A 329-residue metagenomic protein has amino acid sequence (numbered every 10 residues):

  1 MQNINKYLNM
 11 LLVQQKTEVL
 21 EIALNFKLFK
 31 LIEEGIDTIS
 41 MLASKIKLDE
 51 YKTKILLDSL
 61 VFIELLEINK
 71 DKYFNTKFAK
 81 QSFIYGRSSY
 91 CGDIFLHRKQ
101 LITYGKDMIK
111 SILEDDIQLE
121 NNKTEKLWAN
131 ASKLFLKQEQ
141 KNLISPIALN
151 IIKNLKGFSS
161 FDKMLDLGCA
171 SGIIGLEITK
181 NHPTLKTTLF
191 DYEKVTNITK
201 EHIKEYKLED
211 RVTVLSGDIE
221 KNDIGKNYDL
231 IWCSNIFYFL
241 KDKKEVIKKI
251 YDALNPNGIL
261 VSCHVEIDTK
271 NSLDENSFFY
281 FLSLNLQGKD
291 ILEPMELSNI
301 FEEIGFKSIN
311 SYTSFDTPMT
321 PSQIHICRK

Functional and structural regions predicted by a protein language model:
M10-Q14, K54, D58-S159: Conserved Class I S-adenosyl-L-methionine-dependent methyltransferase catalytic core
S159-A170: Conserved class I S-adenosyl-L-methionine
E220-I231: A short acidic, Gly/Pro-enriched loop at the edge of an enzyme's catalytic core that lines a small-molecule cofactor
D229-K243: A short SAM/SAH-binding and catalytic strip from SAM-dependent methyltransferases
K244-P256: A short glycine-rich, Lys/Arg-flanked "PGG" loop and its adjoining helix->strand segment in the class I
N257-V265: Conserved beta-strand signature within the Rossmann-like core of class I S-adenosyl-L-methionine
N271-G288: Short, glycine-/aromatic-enriched active-site segment of Class I SAM-dependent methyltransferases
K289-G305: Short alpha-helix
